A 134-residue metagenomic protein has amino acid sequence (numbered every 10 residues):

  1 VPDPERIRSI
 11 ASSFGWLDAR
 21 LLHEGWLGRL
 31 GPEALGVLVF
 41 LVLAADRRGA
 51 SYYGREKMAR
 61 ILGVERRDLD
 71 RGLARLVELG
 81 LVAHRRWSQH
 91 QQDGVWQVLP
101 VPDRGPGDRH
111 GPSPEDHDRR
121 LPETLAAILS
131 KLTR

Functional and structural regions predicted by a protein language model:
V1-P32, R47-A50, K57-I61, D116-K131: Positively charged, structured surface patches that bind polyanionic biopolymers
G15, L43, E65-R67, G105-G107 (+1 more regions): Intrinsic disorder/low-complexity signature
E24-E33, L43-P102: Winged helix-turn-helix DNA-binding recognition segment
G36-F40: Pre-recognition alpha-helix immediately N-terminal to the DNA-recognition helix within helix-turn-helix or winged-helix
R60, E78, W87, P102-R134: Short, low-complexity, charged/polar intrinsically disordered tails
